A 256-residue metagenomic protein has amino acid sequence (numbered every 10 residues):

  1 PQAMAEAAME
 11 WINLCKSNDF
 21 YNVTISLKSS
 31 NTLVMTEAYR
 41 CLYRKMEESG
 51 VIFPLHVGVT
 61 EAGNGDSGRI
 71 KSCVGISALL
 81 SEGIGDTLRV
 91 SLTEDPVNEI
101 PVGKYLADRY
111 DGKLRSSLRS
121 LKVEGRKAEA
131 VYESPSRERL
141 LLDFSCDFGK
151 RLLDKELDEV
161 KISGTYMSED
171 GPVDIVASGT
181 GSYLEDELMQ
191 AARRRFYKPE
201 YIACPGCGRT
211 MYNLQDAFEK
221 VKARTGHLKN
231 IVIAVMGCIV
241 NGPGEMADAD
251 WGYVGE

Functional and structural regions predicted by a protein language model:
P1-V235: Catalytic alpha/beta core domains of metabolic enzymes, predominantly
I239-E256: Nucleotide-binding motor/catalytic cores of P-loop/tubulin-like NTPases across gene-expression machines
